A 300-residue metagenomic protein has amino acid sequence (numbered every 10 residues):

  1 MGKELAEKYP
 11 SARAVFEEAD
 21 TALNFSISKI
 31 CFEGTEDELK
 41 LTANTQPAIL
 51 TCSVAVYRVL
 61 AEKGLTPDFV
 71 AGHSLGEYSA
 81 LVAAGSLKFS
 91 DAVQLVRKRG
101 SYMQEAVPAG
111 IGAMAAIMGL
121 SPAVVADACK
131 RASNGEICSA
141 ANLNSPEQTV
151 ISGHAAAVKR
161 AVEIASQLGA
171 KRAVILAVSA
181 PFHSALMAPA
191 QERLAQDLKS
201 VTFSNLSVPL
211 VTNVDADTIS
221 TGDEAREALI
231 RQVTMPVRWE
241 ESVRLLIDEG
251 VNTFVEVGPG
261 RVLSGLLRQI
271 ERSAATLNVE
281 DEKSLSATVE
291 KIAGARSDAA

Functional and structural regions predicted by a protein language model:
M1-V125, K130, L176, T253-K283 (+1 more regions): FabD-like malonyl-/acyl-CoA
T21-F25, T35, A84-P236: Alpha/beta catalytic cores of group-transfer enzymes, especially the acyltransferase/condensing modules of polyketide
A61, S166, I247-G250: Non-catalytic positions within long, well-ordered alpha-helices that form the structural scaffold/packing of enzyme
A157-V158, D197, G250, S273-A274 (+1 more regions): NAD(P)-dependent dehydrogenase/reductase Rossmann-like domain
M235-V251: A short, acidic, amphipathic alpha-helical segment used as a generic capping/interface helix at domain edges
